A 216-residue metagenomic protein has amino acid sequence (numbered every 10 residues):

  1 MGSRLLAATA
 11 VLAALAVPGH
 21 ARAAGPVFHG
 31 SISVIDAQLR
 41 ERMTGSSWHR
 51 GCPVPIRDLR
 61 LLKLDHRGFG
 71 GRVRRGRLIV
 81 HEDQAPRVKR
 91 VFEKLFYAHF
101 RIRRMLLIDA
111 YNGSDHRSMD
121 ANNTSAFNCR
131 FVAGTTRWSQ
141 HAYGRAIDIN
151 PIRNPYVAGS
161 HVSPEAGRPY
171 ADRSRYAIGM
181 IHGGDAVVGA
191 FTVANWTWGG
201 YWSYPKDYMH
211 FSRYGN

Functional and structural regions predicted by a protein language model:
M1-A23: Secretory targeting and sorting signals
A23-G68: N-terminal module-boundary/linker segments of secreted carbohydrate-active enzymes
T44-R50, R74-H81, F131-T135: N-terminal post-signal-peptidase region of extra-cytosolic proteins
V54-M119: Active-site acidic/histidine clusters and adjacent loop/turn architecture that either coordinate catalytic ions
R60-L62, N123, R145: A generic secondary-structure signal marking the coil-to-beta-strand transition
R104-Y143, N154-Y156: Active-site-adjacent loop/helix surface patches within enzyme catalytic domains that shape the substrate-binding cleft
F131-W138, Y143-N216: Catalytic cores and adjacent binding grooves of peptidoglycan-active enzymes
